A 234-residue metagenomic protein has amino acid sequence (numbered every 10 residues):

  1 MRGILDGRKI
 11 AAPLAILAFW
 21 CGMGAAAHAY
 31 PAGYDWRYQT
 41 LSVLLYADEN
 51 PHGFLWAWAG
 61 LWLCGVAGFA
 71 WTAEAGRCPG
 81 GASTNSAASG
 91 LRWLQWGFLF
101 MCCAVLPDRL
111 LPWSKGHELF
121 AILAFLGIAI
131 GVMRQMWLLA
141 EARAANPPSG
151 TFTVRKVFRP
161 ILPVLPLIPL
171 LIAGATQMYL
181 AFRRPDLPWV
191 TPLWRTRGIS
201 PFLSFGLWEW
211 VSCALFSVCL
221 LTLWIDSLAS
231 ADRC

Functional and structural regions predicted by a protein language model:
G3-A29: N-terminal signal-anchor transmembrane alpha helix
G24-D48: Hydrophobic transmembrane helix segments
L44-V66: Interfacial helix-start motif at the membrane-water boundary
L63-G81, S217-R233: Transmembrane alpha-helical segments in integral membrane proteins
T72-L99: Cytoplasmic juxtamembrane regions at transmembrane-helix boundaries
R77-P79, V105-W113, G174-P185: Juxtamembrane "helix-exit" motif on the non-cytosolic side of transmembrane helices
W93-V157: Membrane-proximal helix-loop-helix units in multi-pass membrane proteins
W137-C234: Terminal transmembrane helical module of multi-pass membrane proteins
